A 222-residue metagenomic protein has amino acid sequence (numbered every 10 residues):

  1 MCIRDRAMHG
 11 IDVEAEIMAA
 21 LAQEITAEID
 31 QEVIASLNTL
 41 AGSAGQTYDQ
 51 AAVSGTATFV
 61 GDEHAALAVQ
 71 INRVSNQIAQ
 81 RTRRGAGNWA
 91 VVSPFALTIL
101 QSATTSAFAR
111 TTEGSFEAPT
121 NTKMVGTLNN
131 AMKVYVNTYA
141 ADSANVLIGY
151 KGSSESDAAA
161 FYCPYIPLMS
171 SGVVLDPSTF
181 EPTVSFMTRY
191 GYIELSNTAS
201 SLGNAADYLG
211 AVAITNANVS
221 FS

Functional and structural regions predicted by a protein language model:
M1-I3: Short, small-residue-biased leader/transition segments that mark boundaries at the very start of proteins
A7, D12-R73: Alpha-helical scaffold segments that mediate packing/assembly in large oligomeric complexes
A7-H9, S102-S222: Sequence/fold signature of self-assembling virion shell proteins
A15, Q23, A86-A90, K133 (+1 more regions): Beta-sheet entry/capping signal
T26, S93-F95, R189: An acidic- and aromatic-residue-enriched active-site/binding cleft used to recognize and process polar
A27-E32, I78-G85, S222: Secondary-structure transition/capping motifs at alpha-helix termini and the adjoining loop/turn into the next element
Q31, Q80, P94, G126 (+1 more regions): Long, well-ordered alpha/beta core segments of mature domains
T47-F116: Extended, solvent-exposed, turn-rich assembly/linker loops in the middle of proteins
